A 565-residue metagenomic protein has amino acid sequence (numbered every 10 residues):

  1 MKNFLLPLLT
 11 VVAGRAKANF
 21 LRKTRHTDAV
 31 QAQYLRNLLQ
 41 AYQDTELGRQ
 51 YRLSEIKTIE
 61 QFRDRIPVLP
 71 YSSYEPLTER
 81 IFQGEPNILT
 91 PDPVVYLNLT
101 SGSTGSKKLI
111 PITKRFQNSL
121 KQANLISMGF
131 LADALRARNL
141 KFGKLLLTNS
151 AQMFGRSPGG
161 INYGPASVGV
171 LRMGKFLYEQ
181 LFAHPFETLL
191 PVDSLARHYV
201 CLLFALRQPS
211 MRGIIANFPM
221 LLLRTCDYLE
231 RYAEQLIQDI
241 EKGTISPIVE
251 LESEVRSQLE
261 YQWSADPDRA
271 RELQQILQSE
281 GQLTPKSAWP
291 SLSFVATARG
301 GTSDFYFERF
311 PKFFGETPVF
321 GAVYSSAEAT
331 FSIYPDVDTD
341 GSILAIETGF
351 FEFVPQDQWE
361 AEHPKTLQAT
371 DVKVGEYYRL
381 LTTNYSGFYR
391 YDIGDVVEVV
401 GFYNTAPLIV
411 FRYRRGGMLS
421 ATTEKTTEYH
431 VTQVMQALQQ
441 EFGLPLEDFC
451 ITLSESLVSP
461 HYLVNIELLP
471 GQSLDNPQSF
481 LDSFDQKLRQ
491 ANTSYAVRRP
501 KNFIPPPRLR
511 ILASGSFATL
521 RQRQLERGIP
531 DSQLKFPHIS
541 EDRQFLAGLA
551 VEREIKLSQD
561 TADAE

Functional and structural regions predicted by a protein language model:
M1-S54, F62, I66, L77-R80 (+1 more regions): Active-site glycine/GP-rich loop and adjacent strand/helix microenvironment that borders small-molecule binding pockets
Q33-N37, A41-L97, L109, R115 (+3 more regions): Active-site diphosphate/adenylate-binding microenvironment
G48, K108-P111, A132-K144, Q235-D239 (+1 more regions): Short secondary-structure capping/junction motifs at helix and strand boundaries
L97-P111, T225: Conserved adenylation A10 loop of the ANL superfamily
G105-P111, L146, S157-P158, R212-G213: Conserved small-residue
P111, Q117-A123, V319-F320, A327: Long, hydrophobic, well-ordered secondary-structure blocks that form the structural core and pocket-lining surfaces
Q117, K121-M128, E428, T432 (+1 more regions): Amphipathic alpha-helical segments in well-structured domains
L131-L177: Active-site cavity-forming subdomains of large catalytic enzyme subunits
